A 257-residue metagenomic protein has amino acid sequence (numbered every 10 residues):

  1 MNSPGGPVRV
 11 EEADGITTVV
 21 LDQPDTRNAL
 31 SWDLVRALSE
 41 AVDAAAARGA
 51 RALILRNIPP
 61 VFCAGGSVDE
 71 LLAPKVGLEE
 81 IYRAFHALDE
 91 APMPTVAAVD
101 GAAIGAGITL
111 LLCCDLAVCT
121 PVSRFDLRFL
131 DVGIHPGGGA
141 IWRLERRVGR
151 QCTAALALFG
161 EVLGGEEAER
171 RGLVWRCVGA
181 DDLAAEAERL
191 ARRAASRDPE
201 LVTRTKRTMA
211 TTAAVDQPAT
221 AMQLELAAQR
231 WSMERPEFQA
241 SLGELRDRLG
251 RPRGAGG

Functional and structural regions predicted by a protein language model:
M1-D14, A45, G160-E166, D181 (+2 more regions): C-terminal alpha-helix plus adjacent terminal tail
M1-I58: Conserved CoA-thioester-binding segment of acyl-CoA-metabolizing enzymes
P7, R36, R48, R56-A87 (+2 more regions): Glycine- (often His-adjacent) and acidic-residue-rich active-site loop that binds/positions the CoA thioester
V19, Q23, L38, L55 (+5 more regions): Terminal peptide-recognition signature
D33, A37, E80, A87 (+3 more regions): Charged catalytic carboxylate motif
L55, I81, I141, R150-T153 (+3 more regions): A general structural signal for well-ordered alpha-helical segments in protein cores
D89-E200: Crotonase-fold acyl-CoA enzyme core
